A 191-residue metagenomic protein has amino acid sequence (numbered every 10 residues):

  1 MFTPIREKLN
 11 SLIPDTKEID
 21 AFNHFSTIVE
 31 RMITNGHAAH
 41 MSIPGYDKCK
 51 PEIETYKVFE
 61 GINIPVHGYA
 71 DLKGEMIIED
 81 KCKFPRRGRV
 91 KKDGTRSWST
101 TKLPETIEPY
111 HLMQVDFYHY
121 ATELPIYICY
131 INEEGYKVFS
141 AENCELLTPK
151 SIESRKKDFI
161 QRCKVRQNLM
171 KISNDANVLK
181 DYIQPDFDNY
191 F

Functional and structural regions predicted by a protein language model:
M1-Y69: Metal-dependent nuclease catalytic cores that hydrolyze phosphodiester bonds in DNA/RNA, characterized by
P44-D47, K73-M76, A121-P125: Short glycine/proline-enriched coil/turn segments at helix->beta-strand junctions
I53-K57, K81-C82, Y130: Short, structured patches in soluble enzyme cores that scaffold and shape functional sites
G68-T101, Y118: Conserved catalytic cores of phosphodiester-cleaving nucleases, focusing on short active-site segments
I107, H119-F191: Metal-dependent nuclease catalytic regions and adjoining charged, substrate-binding loops involved in nucleic-acid end
H111: Short, conserved glycine- and acidic-residue-centered signature motifs in active-site or ligand-binding loops
